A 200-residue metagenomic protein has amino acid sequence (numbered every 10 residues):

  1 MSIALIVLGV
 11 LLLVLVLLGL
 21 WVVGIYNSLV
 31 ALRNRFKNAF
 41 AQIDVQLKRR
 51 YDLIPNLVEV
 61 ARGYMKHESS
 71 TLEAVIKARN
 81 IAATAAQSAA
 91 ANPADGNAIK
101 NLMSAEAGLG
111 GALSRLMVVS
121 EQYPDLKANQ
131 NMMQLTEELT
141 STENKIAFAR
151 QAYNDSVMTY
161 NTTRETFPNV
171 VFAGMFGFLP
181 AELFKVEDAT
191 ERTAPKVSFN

Functional and structural regions predicted by a protein language model:
S2-N200: A helix-centric hydrophobic-segment signal that preferentially recognizes long, alpha-helical stretches used
